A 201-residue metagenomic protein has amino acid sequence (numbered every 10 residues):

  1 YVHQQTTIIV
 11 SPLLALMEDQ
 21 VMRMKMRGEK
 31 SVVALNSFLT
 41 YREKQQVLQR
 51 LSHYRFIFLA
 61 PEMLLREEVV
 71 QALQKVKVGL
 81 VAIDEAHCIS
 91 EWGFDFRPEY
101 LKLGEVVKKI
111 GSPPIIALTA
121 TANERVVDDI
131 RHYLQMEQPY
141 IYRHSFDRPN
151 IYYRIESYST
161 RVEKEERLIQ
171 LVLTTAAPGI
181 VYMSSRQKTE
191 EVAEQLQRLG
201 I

Functional and structural regions predicted by a protein language model:
Y1-T6, E18-I201: Helicase motor core with emphasis on the C-terminal RecA-like subdomain
